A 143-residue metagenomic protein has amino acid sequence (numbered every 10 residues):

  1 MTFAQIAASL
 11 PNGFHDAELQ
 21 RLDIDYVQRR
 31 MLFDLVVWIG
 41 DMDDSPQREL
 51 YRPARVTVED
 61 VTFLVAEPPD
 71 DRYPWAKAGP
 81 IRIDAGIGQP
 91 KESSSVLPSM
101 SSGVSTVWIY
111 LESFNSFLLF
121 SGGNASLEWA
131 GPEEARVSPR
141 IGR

Functional and structural regions predicted by a protein language model:
M1-R143: Surface-exposed, interaction-prone regions used to assemble/regulate multi-protein complexes
